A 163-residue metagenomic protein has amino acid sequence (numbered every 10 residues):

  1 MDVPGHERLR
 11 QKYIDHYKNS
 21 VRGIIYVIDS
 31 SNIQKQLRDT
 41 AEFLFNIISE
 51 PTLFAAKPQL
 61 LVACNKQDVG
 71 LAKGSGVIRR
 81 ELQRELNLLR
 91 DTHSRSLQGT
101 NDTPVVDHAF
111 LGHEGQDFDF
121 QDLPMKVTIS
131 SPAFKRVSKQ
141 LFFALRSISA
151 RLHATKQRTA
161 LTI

Functional and structural regions predicted by a protein language model:
M1-L53: Switch II of P-loop NTPase G domains
S31, E42-I163: Conserved GTP-binding G-domain of TRAFAC-class P-loop NTPases and closely related GTPase folds
